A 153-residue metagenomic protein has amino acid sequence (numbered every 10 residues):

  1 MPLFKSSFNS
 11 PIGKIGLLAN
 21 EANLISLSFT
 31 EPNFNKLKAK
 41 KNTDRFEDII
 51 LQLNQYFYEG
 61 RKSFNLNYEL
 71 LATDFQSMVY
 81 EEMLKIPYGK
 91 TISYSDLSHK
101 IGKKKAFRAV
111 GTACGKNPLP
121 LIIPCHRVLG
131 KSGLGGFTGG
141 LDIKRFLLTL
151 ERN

Functional and structural regions predicted by a protein language model:
M1-K104, N153: Basic nucleic-acid-binding alpha-helical/helix-turn surface characteristic of O6-alkylguanine DNA
K105-L119: Regulatory, non-catalytic segments
L121-V128: Short Lys/Arg-enriched helix C-cap and helix-to-coil transition segments that create basic nucleic-acid-contact patches
K131-N153: …primarily DNA-binding HTH/wHTH and HhH modules…
